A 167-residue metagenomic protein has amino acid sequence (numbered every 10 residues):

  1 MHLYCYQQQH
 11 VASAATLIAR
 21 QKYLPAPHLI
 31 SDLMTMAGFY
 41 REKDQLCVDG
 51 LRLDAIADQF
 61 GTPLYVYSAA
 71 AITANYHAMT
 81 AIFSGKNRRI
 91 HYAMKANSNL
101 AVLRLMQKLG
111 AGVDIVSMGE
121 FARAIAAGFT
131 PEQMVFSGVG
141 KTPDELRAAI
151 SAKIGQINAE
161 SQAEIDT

Functional and structural regions predicted by a protein language model:
H2-Y6, S13, L17-T167: A charged N-terminal "starter" segment
